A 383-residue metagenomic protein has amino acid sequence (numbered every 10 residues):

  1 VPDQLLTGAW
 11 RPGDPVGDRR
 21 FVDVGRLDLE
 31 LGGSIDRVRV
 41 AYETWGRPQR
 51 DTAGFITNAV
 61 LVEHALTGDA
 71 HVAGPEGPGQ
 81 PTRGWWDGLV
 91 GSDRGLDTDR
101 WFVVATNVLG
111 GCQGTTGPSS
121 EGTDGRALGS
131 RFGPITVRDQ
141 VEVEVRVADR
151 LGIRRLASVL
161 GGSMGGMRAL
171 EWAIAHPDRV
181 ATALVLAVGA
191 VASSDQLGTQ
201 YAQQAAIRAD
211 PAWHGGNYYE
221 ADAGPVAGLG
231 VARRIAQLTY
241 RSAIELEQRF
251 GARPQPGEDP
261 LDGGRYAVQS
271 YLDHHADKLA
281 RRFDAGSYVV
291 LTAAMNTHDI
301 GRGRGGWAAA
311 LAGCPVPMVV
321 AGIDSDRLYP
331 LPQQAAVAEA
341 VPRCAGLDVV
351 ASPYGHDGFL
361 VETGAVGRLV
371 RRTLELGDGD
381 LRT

Functional and structural regions predicted by a protein language model:
V1-V60: Catalytic-loop region of hydrolases
E43, R47-G122: N-terminal cap/lid subdomain of alpha/beta-hydrolase-fold enzymes
P81-R83, R94-R150, L197, Y201-Y219: Cap/lid segment of the alpha/beta-hydrolase catalytic domain
R155-G198: Conserved hydrolase catalytic core segment
V185-K278: Alpha/beta-hydrolase-fold enzymes
G303-W307, V316, P330-A340: Short alpha-helix in the alpha/beta-hydrolase fold that links the catalytic acid
C314, V320-G322: Short beta-strand/loop motif that positions the catalytic acidic residue of the alpha/beta-hydrolase fold
A335-A336, C344-T383: Catalytic active-site module of serine/aspartate enzymes centered on a nucleophile-bearing elbow/loop
